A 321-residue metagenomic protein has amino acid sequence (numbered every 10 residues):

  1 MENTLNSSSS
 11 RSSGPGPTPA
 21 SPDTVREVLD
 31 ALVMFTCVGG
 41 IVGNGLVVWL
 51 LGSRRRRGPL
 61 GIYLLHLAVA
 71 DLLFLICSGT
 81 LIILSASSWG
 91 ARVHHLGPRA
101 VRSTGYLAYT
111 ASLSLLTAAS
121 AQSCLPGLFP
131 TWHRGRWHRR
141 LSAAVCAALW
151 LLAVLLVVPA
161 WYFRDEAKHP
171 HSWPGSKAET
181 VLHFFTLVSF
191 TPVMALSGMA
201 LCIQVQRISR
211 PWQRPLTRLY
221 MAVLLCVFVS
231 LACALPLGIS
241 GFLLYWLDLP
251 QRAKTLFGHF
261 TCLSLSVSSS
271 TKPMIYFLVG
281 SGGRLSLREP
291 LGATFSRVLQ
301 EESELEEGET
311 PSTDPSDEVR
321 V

Functional and structural regions predicted by a protein language model:
M1-V42, S85, H169, P174 (+6 more regions): Extracellular N-terminal segment of 7TM GPCRs
P22-F35, R57-A119, P126-R139, S176-V181: Extracellular TM2-ECL1-early TM3 structural module of rhodopsin-like
V48-L51, G79-W89, V93, C124-G127 (+7 more regions): Transmembrane helix-loop junctions and nearby membrane-interface residues
W49-I62, Q122-A143, Q204-A222: Helix-loop boundary elements of multi-pass alpha-helical membrane proteins
L65-A68, A143-A147, V181, Y220-F228: Internal alpha-helical transmembrane segments of multi-pass membrane proteins, especially GPCRs
G105-A118, L125-H171, L182-V193, P236: Fourth transmembrane helix
T186, L196-L235, I239: Intracellular effector-coupling site of seven-transmembrane GPCRs, centered on the ICL3-to-TM6 transition
L231, L235-Y245, R252-D314: Seventh transmembrane helix
